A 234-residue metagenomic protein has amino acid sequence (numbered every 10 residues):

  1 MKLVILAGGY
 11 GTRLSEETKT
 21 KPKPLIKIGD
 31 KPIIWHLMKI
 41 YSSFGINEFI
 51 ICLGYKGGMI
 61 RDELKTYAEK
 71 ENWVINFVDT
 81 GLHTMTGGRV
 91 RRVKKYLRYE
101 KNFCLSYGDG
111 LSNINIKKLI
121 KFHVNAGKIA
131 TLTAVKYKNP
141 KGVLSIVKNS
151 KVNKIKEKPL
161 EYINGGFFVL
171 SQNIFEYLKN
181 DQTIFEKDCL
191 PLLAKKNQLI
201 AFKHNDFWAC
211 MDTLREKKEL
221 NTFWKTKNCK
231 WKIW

Functional and structural regions predicted by a protein language model:
K2-I5, R13, K27, K31-Y107 (+3 more regions): Conserved N-terminal catalytic core of the sugar/cofactor nucleotidyltransferase
Y10, K21, K56, G110 (+1 more regions): A generic "binding-loop/recognition-motif" signal
E16-K19: Conserved catalytic-core motifs of eukaryotic protein kinase domains, centered on the activation segment
L25, L144-V147, L190, A201: A structural signal for short hydrophobic beta-strand segments in well-ordered beta-sheet cores
I34, I60, V93, D109 (+4 more regions): Residue-level signal for inorganic ion chemistry
G54, V78-T80, T133, F202-H204 (+1 more regions): Conserved beta-strand termini and adjacent loop/short-helix elements that scaffold enzyme active sites in alpha/beta
F103-C104, L111, I116-V124, Y137-N139 (+1 more regions): Catalytic-core segments of class I nucleotidyltransferases/pyrophosphorylases that form NMP-activated intermediates
A126-K136: A short, conserved acidic/glycine-rich loop-to-beta-strand motif that forms the donor nucleotide-sugar/metal
